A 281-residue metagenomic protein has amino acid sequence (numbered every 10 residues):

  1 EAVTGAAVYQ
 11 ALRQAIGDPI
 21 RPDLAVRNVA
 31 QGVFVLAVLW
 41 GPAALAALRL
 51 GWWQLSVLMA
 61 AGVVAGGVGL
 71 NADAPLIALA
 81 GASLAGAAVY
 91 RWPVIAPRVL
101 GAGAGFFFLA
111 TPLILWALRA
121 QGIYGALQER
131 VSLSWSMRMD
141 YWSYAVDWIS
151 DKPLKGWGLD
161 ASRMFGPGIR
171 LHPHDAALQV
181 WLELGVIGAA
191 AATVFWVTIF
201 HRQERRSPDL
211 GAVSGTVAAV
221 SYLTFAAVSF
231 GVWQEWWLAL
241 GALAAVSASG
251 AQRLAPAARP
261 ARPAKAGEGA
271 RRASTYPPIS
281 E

Functional and structural regions predicted by a protein language model:
E1-Y90, T198, R202, V220 (+1 more regions): Alpha-helical transmembrane segments of multi-pass inner-membrane proteins
V3-P22, A120-M139, F165: Extracytoplasmic catalytic-loop and juxtamembrane helix elements of membrane-embedded, polyprenol/dolichol-linked
P22-R27, Q179-T193: Membrane-interface anchor segments at the N-terminal boundary of transmembrane helices in multi-pass membrane enzymes
A46-W53, V89-V99, R205-P208, S249-A266 (+1 more regions): Membrane-interface junctions at the ends of membrane-embedded or membrane-associated helices
L79-L84, G215-A227, G231-A266, R272 (+1 more regions): Transmembrane alpha-helices of multi-pass inner-membrane enzymes
A87-L133, V146-S150: A membrane-periplasm/extracellular boundary helix in multi-pass inner-membrane enzymes that assemble envelope glycans
L127-L184: Long extracytoplasmic/lumenal interhelical loops at the membrane interface of multi-pass membrane proteins
L184-L223: Hydrophobic transmembrane alpha-helices and their immediate junctions
